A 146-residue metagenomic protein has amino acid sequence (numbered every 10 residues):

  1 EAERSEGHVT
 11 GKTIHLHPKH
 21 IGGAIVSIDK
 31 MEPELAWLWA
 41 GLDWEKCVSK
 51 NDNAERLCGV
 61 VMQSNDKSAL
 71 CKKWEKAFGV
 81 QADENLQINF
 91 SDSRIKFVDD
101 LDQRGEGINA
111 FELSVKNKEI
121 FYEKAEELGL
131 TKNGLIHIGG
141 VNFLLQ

Functional and structural regions predicted by a protein language model:
E1-E55, G59, D83, Q87-R104 (+2 more regions): Vicinal oxygen chelate
N65-A69, K116-E119: A generic structural signal for alpha-helix starts
D66-Q81, K124: Amphipathic alpha-helical segments
